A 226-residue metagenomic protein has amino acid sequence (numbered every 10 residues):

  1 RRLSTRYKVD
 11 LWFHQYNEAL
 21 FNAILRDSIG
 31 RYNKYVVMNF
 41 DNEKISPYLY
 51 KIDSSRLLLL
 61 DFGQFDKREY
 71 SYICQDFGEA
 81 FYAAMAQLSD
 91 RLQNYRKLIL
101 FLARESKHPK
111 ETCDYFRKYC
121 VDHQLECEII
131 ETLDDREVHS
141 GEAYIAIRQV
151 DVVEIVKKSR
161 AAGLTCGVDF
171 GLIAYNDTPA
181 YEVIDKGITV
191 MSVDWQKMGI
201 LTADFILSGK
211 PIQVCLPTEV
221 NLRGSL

Functional and structural regions predicted by a protein language model:
R1-A83, A143, V150: Alpha-helical recognition/docking segments in bacterial nutrient-uptake and carbohydrate-utilization systems
R2, D27, Q87-R91, K118-Y119 (+2 more regions): A generic secondary-structure signal
L3-Q15, L98-F101, C113-E137, E142-A143: Short beta-strand elements in bilobed, periplasmic/extracellular small-molecule ligand-binding domains
L25, S46-I52, E111-V121, I155-S159: Short, aromatic/basic amphipathic alpha-helical patches
V37-N39, L59-D61, C74, I99-R104 (+3 more regions): Short beta-strand/turn micro-motifs composed of small residues that flank or help shape donor/cofactor-binding pockets
G63-I99, V152, M191-P211: Hydrophobic alpha-helical segments within soluble ligand-binding/sensing domains
Y82-H123, V214-L226: An alpha-beta-alpha
R91, H139-A143, V150-L226: Flexible loop/turn connectors
